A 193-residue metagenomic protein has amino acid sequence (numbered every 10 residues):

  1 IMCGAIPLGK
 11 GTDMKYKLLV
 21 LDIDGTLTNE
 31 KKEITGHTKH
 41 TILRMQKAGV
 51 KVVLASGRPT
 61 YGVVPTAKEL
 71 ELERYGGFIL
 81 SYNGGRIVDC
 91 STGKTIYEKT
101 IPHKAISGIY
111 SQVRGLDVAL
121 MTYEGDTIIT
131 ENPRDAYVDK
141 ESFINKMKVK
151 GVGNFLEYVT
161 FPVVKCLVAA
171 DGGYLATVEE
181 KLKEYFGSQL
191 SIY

Functional and structural regions predicted by a protein language model:
I1-L21, L43: Non-catalytic pre-domain segments flanking phosphatase-related domains
K17-K31: Asp-based phosphoryl-transfer active-site loop
T28-K32, E98-K99, I144: Short, flexible loop segments at the rims of nucleotide/cofactor-binding pockets, characterized by
E30, L54-A55, A170: Small/polar loops that bind or transfer phosphate-bearing groups
E33, Y61-G62, G173-Y174: Short alpha-helical
T38-Y137: Active-site phosphate-binding/coordination module
Q112, L116-Y193: Conserved acidic, metal-coordinating active-site core of Asp-based, Mg2+-dependent phosphoryl-transfer enzymes
